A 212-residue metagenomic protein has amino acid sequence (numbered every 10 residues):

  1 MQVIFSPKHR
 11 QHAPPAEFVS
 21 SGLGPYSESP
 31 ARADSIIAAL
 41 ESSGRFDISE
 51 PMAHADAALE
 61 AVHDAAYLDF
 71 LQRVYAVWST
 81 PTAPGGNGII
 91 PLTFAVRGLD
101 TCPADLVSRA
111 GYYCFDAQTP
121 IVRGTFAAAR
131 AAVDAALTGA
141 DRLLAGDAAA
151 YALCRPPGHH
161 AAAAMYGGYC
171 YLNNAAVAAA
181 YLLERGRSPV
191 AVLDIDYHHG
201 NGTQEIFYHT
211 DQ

Functional and structural regions predicted by a protein language model:
M1-Q212: HDAC/HDAC-like amidohydrolase catalytic core signature
